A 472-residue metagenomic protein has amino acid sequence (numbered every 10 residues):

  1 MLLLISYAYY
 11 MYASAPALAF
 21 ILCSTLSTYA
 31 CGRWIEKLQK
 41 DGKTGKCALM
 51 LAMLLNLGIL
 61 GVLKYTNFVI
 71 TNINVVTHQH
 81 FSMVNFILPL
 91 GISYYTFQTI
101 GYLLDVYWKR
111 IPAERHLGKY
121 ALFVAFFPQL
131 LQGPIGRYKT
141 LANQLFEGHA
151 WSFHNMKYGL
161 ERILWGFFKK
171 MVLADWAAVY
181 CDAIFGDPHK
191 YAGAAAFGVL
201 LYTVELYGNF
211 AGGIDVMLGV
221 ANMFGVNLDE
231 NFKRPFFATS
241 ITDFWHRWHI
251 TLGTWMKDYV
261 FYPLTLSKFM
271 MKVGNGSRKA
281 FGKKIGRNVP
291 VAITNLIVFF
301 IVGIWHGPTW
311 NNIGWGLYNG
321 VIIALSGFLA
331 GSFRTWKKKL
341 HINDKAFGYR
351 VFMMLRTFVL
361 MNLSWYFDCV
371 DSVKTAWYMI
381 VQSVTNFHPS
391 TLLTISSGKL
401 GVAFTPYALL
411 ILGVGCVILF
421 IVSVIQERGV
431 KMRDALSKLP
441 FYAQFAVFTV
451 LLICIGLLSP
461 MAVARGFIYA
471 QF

Functional and structural regions predicted by a protein language model:
M1-V422, Q426-Q471: Membrane-embedded transmembrane alpha-helical bundles that form the catalytic cores of multi-pass lipid-modifying
